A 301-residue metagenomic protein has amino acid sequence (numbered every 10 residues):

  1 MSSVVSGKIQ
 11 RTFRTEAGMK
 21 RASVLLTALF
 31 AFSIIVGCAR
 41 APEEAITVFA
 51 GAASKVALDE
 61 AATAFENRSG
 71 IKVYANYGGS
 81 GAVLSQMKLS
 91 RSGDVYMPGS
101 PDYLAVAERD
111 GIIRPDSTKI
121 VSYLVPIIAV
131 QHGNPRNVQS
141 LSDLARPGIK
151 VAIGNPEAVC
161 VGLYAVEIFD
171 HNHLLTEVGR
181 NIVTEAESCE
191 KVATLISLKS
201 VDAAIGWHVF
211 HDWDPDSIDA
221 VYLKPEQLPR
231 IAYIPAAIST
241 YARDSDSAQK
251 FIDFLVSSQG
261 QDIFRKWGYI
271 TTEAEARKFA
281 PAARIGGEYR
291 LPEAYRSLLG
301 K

Functional and structural regions predicted by a protein language model:
S6-I9, P229: Hydrophobic residues within membrane-embedded alpha helices
I9-L25: Bacterial N-terminal signal peptides that target proteins for export
L26-I34: Bacterial N-terminal signal peptides
C38-Y77, G81-R91, P98-P101, A105-R114 (+2 more regions): Exported/periplasmic ABC-transporter solute-binding proteins
